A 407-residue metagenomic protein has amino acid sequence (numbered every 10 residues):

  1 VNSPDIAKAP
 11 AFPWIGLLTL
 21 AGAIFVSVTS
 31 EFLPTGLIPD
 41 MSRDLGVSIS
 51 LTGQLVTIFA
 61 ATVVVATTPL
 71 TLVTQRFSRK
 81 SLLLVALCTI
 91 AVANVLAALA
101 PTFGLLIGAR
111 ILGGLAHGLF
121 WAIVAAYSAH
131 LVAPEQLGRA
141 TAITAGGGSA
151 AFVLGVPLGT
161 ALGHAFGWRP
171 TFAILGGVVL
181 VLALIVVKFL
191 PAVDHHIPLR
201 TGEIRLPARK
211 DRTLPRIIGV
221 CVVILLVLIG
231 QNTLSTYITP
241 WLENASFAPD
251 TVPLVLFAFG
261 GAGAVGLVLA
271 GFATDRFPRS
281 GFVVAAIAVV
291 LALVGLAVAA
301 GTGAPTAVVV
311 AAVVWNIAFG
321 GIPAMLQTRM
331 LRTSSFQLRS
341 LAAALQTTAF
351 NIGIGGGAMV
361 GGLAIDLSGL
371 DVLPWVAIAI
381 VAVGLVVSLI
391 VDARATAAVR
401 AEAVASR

Functional and structural regions predicted by a protein language model:
D44-G46, S78, L99-L105, A116 (+1 more regions): Helix-breaking motifs and short loop linkers at transmembrane-helix boundaries and internal kinks in secondary membrane
V65-G104: Conserved MFS/SLC helix-loop-helix module at the cytosolic interface between two early adjacent transmembrane helices
A66-R79, G266-R279, I365: Helix-to-loop junctions at the C-terminal end of transmembrane segments in multipass secondary transporters
T89, A93, G104-G113, T306-V314: Paired small-residue
F103, A109-A150: Cytoplasmic helix-loop-helix junction between adjacent transmembrane helices in 12-TM secondary transporters
L119-V132, G320-S335: Intracellular juxtamembrane helix-capping segments at the cytosolic ends of symmetry-related transmembrane helices
G176-P198, V387-D392: C-terminal membrane-cytosol helix-exit motif in multi-pass small-molecule transporters
S280-L326: C-terminal transmembrane helical hairpin of 12-TM major facilitator-type secondary transporters
